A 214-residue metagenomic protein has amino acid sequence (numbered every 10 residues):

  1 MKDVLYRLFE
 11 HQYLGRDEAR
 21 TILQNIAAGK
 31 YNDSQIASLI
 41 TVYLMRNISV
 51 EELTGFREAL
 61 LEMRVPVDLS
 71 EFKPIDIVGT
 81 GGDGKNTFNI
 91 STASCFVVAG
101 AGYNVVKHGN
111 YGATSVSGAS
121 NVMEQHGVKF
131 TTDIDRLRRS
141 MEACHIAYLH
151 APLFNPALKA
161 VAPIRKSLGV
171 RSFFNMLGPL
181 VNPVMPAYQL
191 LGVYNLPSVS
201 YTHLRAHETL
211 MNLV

Functional and structural regions predicted by a protein language model:
M1-T87, A101: Acidic, glycine/proline-rich low-complexity segments that act as flexible tails and inter-domain linkers
Y13-T21, K30-Q35, I48-G55, N89 (+7 more regions): Conserved active-site and cofactor/substrate-binding residues in soluble primary-metabolism enzymes
L39, M123, G178: Residue-level signal for inorganic ion chemistry
P74-V116, N175-M176, V181: Glycine/serine-rich anion-binding loops at beta->alpha junctions that coordinate negatively charged ligand groups
G112-V128: Active-site-proximal loop->helix
Q125-S140: A glycine-rich helix N-cap at a beta->alpha junction
R136-G192: Phosphate/diphosphate-binding glycine-rich loops and adjacent basic-rich segments that engage nucleotide
T202-T209: Conserved small/polar residues in nucleotide/adenosyl-binding loops
